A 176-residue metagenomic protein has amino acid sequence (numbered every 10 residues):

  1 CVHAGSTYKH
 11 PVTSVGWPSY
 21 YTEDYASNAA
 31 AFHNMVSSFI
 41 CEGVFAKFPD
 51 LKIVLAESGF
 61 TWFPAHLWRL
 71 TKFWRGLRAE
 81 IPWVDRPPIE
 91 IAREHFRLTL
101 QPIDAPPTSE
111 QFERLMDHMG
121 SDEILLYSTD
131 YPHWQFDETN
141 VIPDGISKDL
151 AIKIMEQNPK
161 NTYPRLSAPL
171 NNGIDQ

Functional and structural regions predicted by a protein language model:
C1-A92, P107-E123: Histidine/acidic residue-rich metal-binding segments in metalloenzymes
E42-G43, L51, T61-W62, P82-R86 (+4 more regions): Mid-to-C-terminal alpha-helical segments outside catalytic/metal-binding sites
D104: C-terminal substrate/ligand-recognition segments
